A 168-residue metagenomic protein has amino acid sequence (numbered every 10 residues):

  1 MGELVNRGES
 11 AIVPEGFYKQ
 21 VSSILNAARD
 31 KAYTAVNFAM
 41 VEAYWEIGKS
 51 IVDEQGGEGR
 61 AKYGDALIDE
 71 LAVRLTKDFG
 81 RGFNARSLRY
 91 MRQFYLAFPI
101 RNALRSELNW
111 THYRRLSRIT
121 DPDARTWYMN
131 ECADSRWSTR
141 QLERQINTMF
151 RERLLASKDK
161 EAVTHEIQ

Functional and structural regions predicted by a protein language model:
M1-Q168: Basic, low-complexity intrinsically disordered segments
